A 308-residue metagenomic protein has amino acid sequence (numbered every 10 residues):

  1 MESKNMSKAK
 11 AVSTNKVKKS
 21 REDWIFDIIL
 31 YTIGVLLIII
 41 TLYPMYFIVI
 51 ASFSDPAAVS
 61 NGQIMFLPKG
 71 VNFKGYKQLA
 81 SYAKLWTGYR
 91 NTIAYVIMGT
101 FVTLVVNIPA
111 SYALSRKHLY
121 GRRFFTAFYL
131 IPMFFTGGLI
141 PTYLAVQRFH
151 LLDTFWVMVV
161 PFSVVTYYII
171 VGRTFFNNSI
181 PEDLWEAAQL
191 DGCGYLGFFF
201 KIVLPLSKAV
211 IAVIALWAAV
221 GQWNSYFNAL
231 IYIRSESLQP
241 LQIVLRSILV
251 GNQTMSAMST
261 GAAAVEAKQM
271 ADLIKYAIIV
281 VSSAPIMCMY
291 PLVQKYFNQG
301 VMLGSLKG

Functional and structural regions predicted by a protein language model:
E2-G308: A hydrophobic, multi-pass inner-membrane permease signature
